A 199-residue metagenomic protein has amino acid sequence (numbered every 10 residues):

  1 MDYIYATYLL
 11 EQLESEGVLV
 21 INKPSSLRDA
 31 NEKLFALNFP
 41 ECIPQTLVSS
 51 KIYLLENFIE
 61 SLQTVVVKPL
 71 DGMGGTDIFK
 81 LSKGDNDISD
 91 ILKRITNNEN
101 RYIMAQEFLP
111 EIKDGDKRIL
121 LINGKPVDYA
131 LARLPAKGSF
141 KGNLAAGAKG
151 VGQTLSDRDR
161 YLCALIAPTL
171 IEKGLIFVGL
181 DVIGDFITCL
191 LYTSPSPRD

Functional and structural regions predicted by a protein language model:
M1-V48, L54: Conserved N-proximal alpha/beta basic substrate-recognition cap immediately N-terminal to, or forming the N-lobe
E14, E60, I171: Anion (oxyanion) recognition and catalysis
V20, V65-V66: Hydrophobic beta-strand scaffold residues
P24-R28, R133-P135, I183-F186: Short glycine-enriched loops at secondary-structure junctions
Y53, E60-T64, D71-L162: Phosphate-binding site of ATP-dependent enzymes
Q106-E107, K117, K173-F186: A short glycine-rich, hydrophobically flanked beta-strand micro-motif that places a catalytic Asp/Glu for divalent metal
L162-L175: A short, acidic, amphipathic alpha-helical segment used as a generic capping/interface helix at domain edges
Y192-D199: Conserved small/polar residues in nucleotide/adenosyl-binding loops
